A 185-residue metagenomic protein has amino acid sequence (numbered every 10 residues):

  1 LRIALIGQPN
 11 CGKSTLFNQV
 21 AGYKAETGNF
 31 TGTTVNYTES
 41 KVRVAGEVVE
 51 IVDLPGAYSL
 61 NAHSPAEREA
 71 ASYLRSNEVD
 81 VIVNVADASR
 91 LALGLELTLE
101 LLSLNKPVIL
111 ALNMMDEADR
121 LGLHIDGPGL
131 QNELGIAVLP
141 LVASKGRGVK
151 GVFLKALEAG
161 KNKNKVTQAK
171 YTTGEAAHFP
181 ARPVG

Functional and structural regions predicted by a protein language model:
L1-A62, N77: Conserved G1/Walker A P-loop phosphate-binding module
I6, N84, V142: Active-site-adjacent beta-strand anchor residues
T15, Q19, E69, G151 (+1 more regions): Alpha-helical scaffold segments in soluble metabolic enzymes
T31, V35, E47-E50, A62 (+5 more regions): Helical mechanochemical/support elements of P-loop NTPase systems and associated helical scaffolds
G32, G56-A57, A88-L91, M114-D119 (+1 more regions): Conserved nucleotide-binding/hydrolysis micro-motifs of P-loop NTPases
V42-G46, E69-L139: Conserved C-terminal guanine-recognition region of P-loop GTPase G domains, centered on the G4
D116-A169: Canonical P-loop GTPase G-domain recognition
K161-G185: Cytosolic regulatory modules rich in charged/polar residues
